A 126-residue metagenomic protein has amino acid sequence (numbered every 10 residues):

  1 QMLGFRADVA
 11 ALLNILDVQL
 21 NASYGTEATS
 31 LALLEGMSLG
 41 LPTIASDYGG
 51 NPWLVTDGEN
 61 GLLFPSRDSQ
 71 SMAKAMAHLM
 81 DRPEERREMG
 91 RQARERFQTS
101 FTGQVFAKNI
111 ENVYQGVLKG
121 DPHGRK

Functional and structural regions predicted by a protein language model:
Q1-F5, L12, L62-L63: Active-site donor-binding acidic/aromatic loop of nucleotide-activated sugar and phosphosugar transferases involved
A10, A28, L33-S38, P52-W53 (+1 more regions): Short alpha-helical segment that forms part of, or immediately flanks, the ligand-binding pocket in carbohydrate-active
N14-A28, L41: Acidic donor-binding loop of glycosyltransferase active sites
E35-M37, I44, M72: Short hydrophobic faces within alpha-helices
P42-A45, V55: Short hydrophobic beta-strand element within catalytic cores of glycosyltransferases and related nucleotide-activated
D57-G58, L62-S69, H78-P83: Conserved acidic donor-binding segment of nucleotide-sugar-dependent glycosyltransferases
S71, H78, E85-S100, F106-N112: A short, well-ordered alpha-helix in the C-terminal region of glycosyltransferases
G103-K126: C-terminal alpha-helical cap of glycosyltransferases
